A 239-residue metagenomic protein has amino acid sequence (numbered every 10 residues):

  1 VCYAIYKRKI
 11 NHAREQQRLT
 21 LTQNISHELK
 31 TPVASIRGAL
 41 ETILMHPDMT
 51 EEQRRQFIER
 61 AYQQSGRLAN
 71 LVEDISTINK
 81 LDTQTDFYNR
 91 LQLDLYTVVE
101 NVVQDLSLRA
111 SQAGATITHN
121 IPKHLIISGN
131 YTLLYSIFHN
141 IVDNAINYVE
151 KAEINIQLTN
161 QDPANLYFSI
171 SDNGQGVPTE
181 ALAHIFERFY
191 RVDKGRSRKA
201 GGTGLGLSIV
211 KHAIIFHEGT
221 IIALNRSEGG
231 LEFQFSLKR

Functional and structural regions predicted by a protein language model:
L44-E51: Short acidic helix/loop segment immediately C-terminal to the autophosphorylated histidine in two-component histidine
Q63-A69: Short alpha-helical segment of the dimerization/phosphotransfer core of two-component systems
T83-Y88, I126-G129: Conserved micro-motifs of the catalytic ATP-binding
N89-Q92, S111, T116-L125, Q161: Conserved catalytic submotifs in the C-terminal HATPase_c
A145-I146: Short helix-loop "hinge" at the ATP-lid/N-box region of the Bergerat-fold HATPase_c
A152, E218-T220: Conserved glycine-rich
V177-R191, K211: Short conserved segment of the HATPase_c
